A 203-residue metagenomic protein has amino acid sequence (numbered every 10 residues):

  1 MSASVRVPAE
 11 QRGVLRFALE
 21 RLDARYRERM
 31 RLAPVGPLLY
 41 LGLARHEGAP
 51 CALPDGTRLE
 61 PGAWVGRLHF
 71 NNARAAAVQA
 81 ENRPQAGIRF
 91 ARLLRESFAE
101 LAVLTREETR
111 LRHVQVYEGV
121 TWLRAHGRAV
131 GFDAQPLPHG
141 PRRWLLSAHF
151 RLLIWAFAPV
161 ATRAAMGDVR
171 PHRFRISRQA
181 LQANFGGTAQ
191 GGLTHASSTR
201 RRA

Functional and structural regions predicted by a protein language model:
M1-R89, V103-H113, W122-A203: Non-catalytic substrate-recognition and accessory regions of acyl/acetyltransferase enzymes
R89-E100: Conserved acetyl-CoA pyrophosphate-binding loop and the N-cap/start of the following alpha-helix in GNAT-like
E118-G119: Short, glycine/acidic-rich beta->alpha junctions
